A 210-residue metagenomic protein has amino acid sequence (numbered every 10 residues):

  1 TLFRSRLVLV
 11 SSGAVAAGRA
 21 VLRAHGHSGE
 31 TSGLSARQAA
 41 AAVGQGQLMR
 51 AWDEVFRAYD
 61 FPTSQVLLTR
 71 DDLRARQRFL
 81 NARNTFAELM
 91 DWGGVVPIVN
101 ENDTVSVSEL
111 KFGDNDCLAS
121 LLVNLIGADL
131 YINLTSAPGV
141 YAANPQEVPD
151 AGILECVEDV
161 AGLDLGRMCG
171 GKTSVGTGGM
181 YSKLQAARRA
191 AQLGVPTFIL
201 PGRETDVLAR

Functional and structural regions predicted by a protein language model:
T1-Q192, P196, G202-R203: Nucleotide/pyrophosphate-binding catalytic subdomain
D206-R210: Active-site loop ensemble at the mouth of alpha/beta enzyme cores that anchors a bound cofactor
